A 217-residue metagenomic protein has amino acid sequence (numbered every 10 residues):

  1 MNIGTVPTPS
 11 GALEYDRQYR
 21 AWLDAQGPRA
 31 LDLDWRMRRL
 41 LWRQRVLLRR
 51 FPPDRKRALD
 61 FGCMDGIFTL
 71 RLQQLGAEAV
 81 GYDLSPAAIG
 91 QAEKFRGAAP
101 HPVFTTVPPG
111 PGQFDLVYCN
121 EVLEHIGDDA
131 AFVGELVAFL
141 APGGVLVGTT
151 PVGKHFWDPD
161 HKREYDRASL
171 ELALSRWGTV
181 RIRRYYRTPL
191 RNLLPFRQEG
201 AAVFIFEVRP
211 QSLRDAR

Functional and structural regions predicted by a protein language model:
M1-G112, L116-N120, A130-V133, R163-G178 (+2 more regions): Conserved N-terminal segment of class I S-adenosyl-L-methionine
E121-H125: Short catalytic micro-motifs in class I SAM-dependent methyltransferases
G127, W157: Short acidic/glycine-rich loop or secondary-structure boundary segments that cap or lie
A131-P142: A short glycine-rich, Lys/Arg-flanked "PGG" loop and its adjoining helix->strand segment in the class I
G144-P151: Conserved beta-strand signature within the Rossmann-like core of class I S-adenosyl-L-methionine
P151-F156, Y186-P189: Short "lid" loop at the C-terminus of a central beta-strand within the Rossmann-like core of SAM-dependent
D160: A conserved catalytic-core signature of glycosyltransferases
